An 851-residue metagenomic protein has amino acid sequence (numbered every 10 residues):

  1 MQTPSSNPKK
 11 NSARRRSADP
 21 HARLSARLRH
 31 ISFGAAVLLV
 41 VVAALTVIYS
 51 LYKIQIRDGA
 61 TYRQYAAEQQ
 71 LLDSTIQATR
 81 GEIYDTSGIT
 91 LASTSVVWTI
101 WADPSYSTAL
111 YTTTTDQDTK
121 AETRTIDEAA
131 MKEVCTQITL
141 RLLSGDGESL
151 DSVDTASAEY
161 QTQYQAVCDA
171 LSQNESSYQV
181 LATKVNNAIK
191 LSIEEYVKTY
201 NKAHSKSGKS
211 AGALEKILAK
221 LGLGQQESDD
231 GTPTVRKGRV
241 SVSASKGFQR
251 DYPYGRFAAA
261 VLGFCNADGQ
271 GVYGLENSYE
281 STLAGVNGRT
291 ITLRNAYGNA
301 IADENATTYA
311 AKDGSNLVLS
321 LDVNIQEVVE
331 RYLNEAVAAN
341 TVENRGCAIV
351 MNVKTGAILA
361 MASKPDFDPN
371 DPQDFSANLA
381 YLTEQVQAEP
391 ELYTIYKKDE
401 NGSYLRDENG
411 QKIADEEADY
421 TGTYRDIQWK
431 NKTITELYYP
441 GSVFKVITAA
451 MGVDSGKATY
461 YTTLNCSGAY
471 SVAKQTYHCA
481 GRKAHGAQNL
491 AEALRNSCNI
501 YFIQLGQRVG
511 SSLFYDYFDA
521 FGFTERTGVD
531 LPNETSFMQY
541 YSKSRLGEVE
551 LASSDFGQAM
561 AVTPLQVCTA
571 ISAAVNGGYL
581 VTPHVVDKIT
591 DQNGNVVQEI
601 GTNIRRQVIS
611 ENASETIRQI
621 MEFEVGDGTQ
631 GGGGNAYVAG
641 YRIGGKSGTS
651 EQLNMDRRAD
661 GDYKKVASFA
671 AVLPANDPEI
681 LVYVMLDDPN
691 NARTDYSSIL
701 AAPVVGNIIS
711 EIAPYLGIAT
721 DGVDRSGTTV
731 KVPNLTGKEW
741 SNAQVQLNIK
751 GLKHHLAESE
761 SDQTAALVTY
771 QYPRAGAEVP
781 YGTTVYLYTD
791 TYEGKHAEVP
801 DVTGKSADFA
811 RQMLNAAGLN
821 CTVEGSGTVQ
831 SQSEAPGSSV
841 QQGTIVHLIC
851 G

Functional and structural regions predicted by a protein language model:
M1-I413, L437, S512-F518, V638-A639 (+4 more regions): Periplasmic/cell-envelope proteins involved in peptidoglycan metabolism and beta-lactam response
I76-T79, T86, S93-V97, S176 (+25 more regions): Extracytoplasmic
A78, T125-K132, T183-N187, G269-Y273 (+14 more regions): Soluble non-cytosolic domains of exported or imported proteins
A92, W98, N295-Y309, K354-V443 (+2 more regions): Beta-lactam-recognizing serine transpeptidase/beta-lactamase-like catalytic domain environment
T139-E148, K198, N266, A284 (+12 more regions): Sec-exported extracytoplasmic/periplasmic mature domains
L150-D169, V342-T355, N465-A469, P532-T535 (+4 more regions): Acidic/histidine-enriched alpha-helical segments
I600, G640, N654, V684-G851: Ligand-recognition elements built from short beta-strands and adjacent flexible loops
